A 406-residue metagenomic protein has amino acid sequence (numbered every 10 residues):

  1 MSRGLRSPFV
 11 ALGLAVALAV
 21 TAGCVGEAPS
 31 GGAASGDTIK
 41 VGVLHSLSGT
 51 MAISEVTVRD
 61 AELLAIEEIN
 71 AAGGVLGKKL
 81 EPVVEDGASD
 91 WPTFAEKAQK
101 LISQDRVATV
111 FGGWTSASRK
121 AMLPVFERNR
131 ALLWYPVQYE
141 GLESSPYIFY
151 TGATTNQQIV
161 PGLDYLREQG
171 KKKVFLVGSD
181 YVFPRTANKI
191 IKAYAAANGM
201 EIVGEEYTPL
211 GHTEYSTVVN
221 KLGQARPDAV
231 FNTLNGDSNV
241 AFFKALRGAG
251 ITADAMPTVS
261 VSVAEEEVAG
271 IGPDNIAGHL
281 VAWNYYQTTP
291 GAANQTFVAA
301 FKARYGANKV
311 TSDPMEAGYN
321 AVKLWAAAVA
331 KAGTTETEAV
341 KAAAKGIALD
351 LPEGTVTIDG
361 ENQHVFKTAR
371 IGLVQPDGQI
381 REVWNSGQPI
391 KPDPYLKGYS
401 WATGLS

Functional and structural regions predicted by a protein language model:
M1-K40, A71, A402-S406: Short, low-complexity disordered leader/linker segments with a strong preference for bacterial N-terminal type II
A28, G32-A33, I53-V58, G73-L142 (+2 more regions): Beta-alpha junction/loop-to-helix N-cap segments that form part of ligand/metal-binding clefts
S35-A61, E85-P92, W114-A117, V177-R185 (+3 more regions): Extracytoplasmic "Venus flytrap"
I39, D60-P82, A196-G199: Signal peptide-proximal N-terminal region of secreted/periplasmic/extracellular or secretory-lumen proteins
E96, E140-G141, P146-A249, T288-T296: Extracellular/periplasmic Venus flytrap/periplasmic-binding protein
L101-G113, W134-P136, F175-G178, R226-G236 (+3 more regions): Periplasmic-binding protein-like
L246-Y319, V329-G333, N385-S406: Extracellular/periplasmic periplasmic-binding protein-like sensory domains
L351-S406: Solvent-exposed, acidic/polar segments of extracytosolic/periplasmic ligand-binding ectodomains
